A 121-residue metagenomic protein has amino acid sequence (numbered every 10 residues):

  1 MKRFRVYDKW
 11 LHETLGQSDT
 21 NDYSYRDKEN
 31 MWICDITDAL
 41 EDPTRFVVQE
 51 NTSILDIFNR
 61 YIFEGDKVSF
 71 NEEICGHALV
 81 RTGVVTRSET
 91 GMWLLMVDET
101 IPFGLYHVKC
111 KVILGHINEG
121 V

Functional and structural regions predicted by a protein language model:
M1-V121: Secondary-structure transition motif
